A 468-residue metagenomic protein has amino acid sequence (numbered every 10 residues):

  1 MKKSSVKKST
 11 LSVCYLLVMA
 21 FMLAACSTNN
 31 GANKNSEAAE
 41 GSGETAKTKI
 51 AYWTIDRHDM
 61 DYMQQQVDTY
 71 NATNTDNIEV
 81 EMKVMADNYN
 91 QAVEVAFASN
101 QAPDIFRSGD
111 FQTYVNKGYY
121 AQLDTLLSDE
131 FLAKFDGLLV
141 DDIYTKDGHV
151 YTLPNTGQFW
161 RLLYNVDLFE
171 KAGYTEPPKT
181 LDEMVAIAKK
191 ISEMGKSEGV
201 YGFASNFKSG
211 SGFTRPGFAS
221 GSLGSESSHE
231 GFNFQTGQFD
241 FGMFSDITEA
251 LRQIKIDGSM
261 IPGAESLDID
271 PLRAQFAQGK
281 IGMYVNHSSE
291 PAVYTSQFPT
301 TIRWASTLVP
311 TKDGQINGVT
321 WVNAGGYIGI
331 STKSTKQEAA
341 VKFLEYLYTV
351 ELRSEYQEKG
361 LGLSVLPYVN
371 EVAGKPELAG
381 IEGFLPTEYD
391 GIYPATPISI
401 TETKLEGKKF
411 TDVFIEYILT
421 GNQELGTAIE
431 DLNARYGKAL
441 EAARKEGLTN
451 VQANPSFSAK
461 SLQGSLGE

Functional and structural regions predicted by a protein language model:
M1-K49, D129, A442-E468: Short, low-complexity disordered leader/linker segments with a strong preference for bacterial N-terminal type II
W53-I55, V67-D68, V95, T113 (+1 more regions): Extracytoplasmic/periplasmic substrate-binding proteins
T69, T73-L138, D167-K179, Q275 (+2 more regions): Extracytoplasmic "Venus flytrap"/periplasmic binding protein-like
A72-E79, G148-H149, K171-A172, D257-S259 (+3 more regions): Extracytoplasmic/periplasmic substrate-recognition and gating elements
G109-W160, K196, Y201, T214-R215 (+1 more regions): Hinge/lid segment of periplasmic solute-binding proteins
D141-I143, T300, T307-V309, E358-L419 (+1 more regions): Long, aromatic- and glycine/proline-rich binding clefts that accommodate carbohydrate-like moieties
H149-N155, W160, V185-T236, R252 (+1 more regions): Extracytoplasmic/periplasmic solute-binding protein
A188-K189, N233-E265: Glycine-centered hinge/linker elements that transmit conformational signals in sensory and ligand-binding systems
